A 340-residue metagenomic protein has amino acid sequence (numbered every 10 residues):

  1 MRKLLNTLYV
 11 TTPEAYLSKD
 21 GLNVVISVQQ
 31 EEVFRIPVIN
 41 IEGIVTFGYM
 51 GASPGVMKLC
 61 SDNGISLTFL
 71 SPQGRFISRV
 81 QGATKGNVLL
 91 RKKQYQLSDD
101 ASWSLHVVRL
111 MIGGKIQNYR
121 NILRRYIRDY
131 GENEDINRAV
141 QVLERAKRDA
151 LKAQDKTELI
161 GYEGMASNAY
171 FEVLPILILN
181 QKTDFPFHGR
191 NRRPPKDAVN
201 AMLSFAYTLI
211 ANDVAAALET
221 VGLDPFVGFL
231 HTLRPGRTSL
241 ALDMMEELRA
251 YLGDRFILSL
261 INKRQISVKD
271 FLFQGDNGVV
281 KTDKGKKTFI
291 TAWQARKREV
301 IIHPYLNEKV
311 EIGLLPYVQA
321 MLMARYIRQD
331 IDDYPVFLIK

Functional and structural regions predicted by a protein language model:
M1-K19, Q29, R35, N87-F226 (+1 more regions): Active-site helix-to-loop segments that bind/position phosphate- or nucleotide-bearing substrates and donors across
E14, V33-F34, Y49, G55-M57: Catalytic micro-motifs at enzyme active sites that drive phosphoryl/nucleotidyl and oxygen chemistry
V24-V25: Hydrophobic residues embedded in beta-strands of well-ordered beta-sheets
V38-A52: Extracellular/luminal Protease-associated
E42, P54, K58, T208: Short alpha-helical basic/polar micro-motif
V45-Y49, L70, A206: Short His-Asn-centered micro-motif
A52-P54, K58-N63, L67-R109, R120: Phosphate- and other anionic-substrate recognition elements at nucleic-acid/protein interfaces
